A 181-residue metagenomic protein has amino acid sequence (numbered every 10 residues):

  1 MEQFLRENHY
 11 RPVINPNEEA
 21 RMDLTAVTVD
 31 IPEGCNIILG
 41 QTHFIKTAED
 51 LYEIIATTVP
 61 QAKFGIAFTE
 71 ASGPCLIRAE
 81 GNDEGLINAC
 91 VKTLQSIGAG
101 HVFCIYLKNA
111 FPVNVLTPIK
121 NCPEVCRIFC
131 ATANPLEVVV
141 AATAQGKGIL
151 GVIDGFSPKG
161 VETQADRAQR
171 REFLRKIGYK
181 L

Functional and structural regions predicted by a protein language model:
F4-E7: Charged/polar low-complexity intrinsically disordered segments
Y10-R21: Short, Lys/Arg-enriched N-terminal segments with co-localized hydrophobic residues within the first ~10-30 amino acids
A20-A79, Q164-L181: N-terminal, charge-rich interaction modules
C35-I38, A62-A67, L76, H101-C104 (+3 more regions): Structural motif
F44-K46, A71-G73, N82-E84, K108-V113 (+1 more regions): Gly/Ser/Thr-rich loops at beta-strand to alpha-helix junctions that form or flank small-molecule/cofactor-binding
A71-Q95: Positively charged, polar, low-complexity stretches
T93-A99, A110-L181: Helix-rich interaction surfaces within compact, conserved domain-sized segments that mediate assembly or partner
